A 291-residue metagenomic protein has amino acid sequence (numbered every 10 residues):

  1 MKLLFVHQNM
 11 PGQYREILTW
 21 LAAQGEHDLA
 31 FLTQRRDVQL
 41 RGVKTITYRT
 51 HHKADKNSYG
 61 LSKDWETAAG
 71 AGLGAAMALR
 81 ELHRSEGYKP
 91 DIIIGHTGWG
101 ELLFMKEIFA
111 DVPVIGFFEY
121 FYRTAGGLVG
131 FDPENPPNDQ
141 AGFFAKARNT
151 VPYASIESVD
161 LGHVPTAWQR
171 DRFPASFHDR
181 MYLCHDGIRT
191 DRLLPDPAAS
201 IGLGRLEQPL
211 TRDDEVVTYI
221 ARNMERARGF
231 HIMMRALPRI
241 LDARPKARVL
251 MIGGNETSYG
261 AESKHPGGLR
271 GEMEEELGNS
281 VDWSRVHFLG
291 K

Functional and structural regions predicted by a protein language model:
M1-K44: N-terminal subdomain of nucleotide-sugar transferases
V6, P165, C184, Y219-R222 (+2 more regions): Short hydrophobic "strand-cap" motifs at the C-terminus of beta-strands
F31-L82, E86, E275: A conserved catalytic-core segment of Leloir-type glycosyltransferases
H52-S62, D111-T150, D191-S200, R212 (+1 more regions): Acceptor-binding helix/loop patch of EC 2.4 sugar-transfer enzymes, predominantly nucleotide-sugar-dependent
R80-W99, P113-I115: Short N-terminal targeting/anchoring amphipathic segment
R123, P136, A141-D214, I220: Donor nucleotide-sugar binding/catalytic pocket of nucleotide-sugar-dependent glycosyltransferases
G204-R228, M234-R239, L250: Conserved donor-binding/catalytic core segment of Leloir-type glycosyltransferases
G253-K291: Nucleotide-activated donor-binding/catalytic signature segment of Leloir-type glycosyltransferases, i.e., the conserved
